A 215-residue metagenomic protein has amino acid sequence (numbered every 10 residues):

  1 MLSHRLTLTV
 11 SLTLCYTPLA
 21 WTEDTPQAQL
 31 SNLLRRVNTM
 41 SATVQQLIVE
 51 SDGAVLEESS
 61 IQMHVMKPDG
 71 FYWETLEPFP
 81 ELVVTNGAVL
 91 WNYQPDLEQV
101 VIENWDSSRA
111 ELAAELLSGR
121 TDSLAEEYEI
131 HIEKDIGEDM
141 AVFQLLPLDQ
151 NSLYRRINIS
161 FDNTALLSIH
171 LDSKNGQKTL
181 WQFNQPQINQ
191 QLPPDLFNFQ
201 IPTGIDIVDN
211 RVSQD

Functional and structural regions predicted by a protein language model:
M1-L8: Bacterial N-terminal signal peptides that target proteins for export
Y16-T17: N-terminal signal peptide c-region/cleavage motif recognized by signal peptidases
A20-D24: Boundary at the C-terminal end of the N-terminal hydrophobic targeting segment
T25, Q29, L34-G87: N-terminal mature ectodomain segment of secretory-pathway/periplasmic proteins
V44, F71-T75, L90-Y93, L145 (+1 more regions): Short hydrophobic/aromatic-rich beta-strand segments that constitute the beta-sheet cores of beta-sandwich/beta-barrel
Q62-L112, T179-L180: An acidic-aromatic
V101, A125-I130, K134-R211: Gly/Pro-enriched, hydrophobic low-complexity segments that function as extracytoplasmic propeptides/linkers
R109-A125: Short, solvent-exposed helix-to-loop capping segments enriched in aromatics
